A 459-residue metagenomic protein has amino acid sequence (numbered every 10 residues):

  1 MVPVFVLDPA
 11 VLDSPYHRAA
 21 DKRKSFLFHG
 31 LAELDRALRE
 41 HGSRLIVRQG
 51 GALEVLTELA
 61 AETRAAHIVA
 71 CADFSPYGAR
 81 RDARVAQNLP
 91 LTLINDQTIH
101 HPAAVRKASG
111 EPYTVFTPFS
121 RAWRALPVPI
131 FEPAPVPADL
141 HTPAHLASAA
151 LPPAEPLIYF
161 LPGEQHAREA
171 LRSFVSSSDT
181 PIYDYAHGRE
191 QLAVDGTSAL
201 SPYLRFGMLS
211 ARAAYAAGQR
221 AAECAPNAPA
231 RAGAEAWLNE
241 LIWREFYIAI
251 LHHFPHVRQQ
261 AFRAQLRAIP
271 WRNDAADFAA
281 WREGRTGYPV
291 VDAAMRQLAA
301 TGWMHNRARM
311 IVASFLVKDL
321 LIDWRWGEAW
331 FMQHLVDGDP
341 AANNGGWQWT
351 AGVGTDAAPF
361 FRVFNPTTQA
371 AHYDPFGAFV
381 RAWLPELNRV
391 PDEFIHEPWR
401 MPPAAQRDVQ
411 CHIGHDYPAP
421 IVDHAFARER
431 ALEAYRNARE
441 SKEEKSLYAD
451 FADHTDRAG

Functional and structural regions predicted by a protein language model:
M1-F131, R296, A342, A425 (+2 more regions): Trp/Phe/Arg-rich N-terminal binding region typifying the photolyase-homology
H17, D21-S25, I158-L161, Q165 (+3 more regions): Charge-dense, low-complexity intrinsically disordered segments
G30, L34, A52, A167-F174 (+6 more regions): Alpha-helical packing segments of well-folded alpha/beta enzyme cores
G110-L266, Y373-D374, A378-E444: Glycine/tryptophan-enriched, flexible segments
G196-E386, D392: Active-site-proximal binding-pocket segments
A449-G459: Short, low-complexity, charge-dense intrinsically disordered segments
